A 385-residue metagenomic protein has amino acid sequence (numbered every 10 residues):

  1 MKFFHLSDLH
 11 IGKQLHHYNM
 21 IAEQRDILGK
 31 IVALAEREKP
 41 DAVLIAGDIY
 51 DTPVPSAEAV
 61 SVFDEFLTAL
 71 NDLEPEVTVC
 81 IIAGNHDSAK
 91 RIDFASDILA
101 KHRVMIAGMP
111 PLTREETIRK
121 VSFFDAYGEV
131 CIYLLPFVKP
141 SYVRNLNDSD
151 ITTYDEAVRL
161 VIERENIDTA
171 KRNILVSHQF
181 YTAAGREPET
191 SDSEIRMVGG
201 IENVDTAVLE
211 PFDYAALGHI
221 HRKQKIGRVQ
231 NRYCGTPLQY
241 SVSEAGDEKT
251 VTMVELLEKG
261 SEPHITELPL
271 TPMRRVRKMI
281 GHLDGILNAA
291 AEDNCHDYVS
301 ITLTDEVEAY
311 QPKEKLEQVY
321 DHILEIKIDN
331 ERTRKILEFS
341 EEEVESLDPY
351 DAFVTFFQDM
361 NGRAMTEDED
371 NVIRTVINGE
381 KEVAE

Functional and structural regions predicted by a protein language model:
M1-T68, D72-E76, L175, T375-G379 (+1 more regions): N-terminal active-site segment of His-dependent metallophosphoesterases
D8, L28, D48, F63 (+7 more regions): Divalent metal-coordination and catalytic microenvironments
A35-K39, D125-Y127, I167-A170, E258 (+1 more regions): Glycine-rich phosphate-binding loop signature in dinucleotide/nucleotide-binding domains
D41, V79, N85: Active-site-proximal cofactor/substrate-binding loop regions of enzyme domains
P55, A83-G227: His/Asp/Glu-rich metal-coordinating catalytic cores of metallo-dependent phosphodiesterases/hydrolases acting on
D72-E74, I167-T169, A207-P211, E292-N294 (+1 more regions): Short, conserved loop/helix-junction motifs that constitute active-site signature segments in enzyme catalytic cores
T206-L209, D213-L270: A conserved active-site cap/scaffold subdomain adjacent to cofactor or substrate pockets
E255-E385: Accessory, non-catalytic peripheral segments of nucleic-acid enzymes
